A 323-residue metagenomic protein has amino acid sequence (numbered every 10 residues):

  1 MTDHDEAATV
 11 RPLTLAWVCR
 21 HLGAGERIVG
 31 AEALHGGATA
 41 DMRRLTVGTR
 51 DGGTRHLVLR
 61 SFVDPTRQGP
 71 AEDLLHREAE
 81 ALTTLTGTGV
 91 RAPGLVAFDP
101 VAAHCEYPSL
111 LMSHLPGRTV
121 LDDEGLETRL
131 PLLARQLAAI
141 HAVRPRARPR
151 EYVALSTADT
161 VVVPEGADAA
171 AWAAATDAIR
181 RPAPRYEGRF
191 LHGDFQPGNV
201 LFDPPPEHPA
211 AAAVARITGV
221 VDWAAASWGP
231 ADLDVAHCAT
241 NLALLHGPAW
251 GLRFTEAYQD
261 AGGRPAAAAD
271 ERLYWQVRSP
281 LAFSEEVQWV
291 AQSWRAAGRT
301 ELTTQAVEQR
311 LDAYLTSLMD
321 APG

Functional and structural regions predicted by a protein language model:
T9-G25, A139-G193, P197-A215, A267 (+1 more regions): An alpha-helical support segment within catalytic cores of ATP-dependent transferases
G25-E32: Conserved N-terminal boundary motif of the eukaryotic protein kinase catalytic domain
E32-Y152: ATP-binding pocket architecture of kinase catalytic cores
H35, T39-V47, V58-L59, L95 (+1 more regions): Active-site acidic catalytic loop and adjacent metal/ATP-binding pocket of ATP-dependent phosphoryl transfer enzymes
R77, L132, Q136, A171 (+2 more regions): Charged catalytic carboxylate motif
R148, Q288-Q309: Hydrophobic/aromatic-rich alpha-helical bundle segments in the mid-to-C-terminal region
L233-R264, R278-A296: Active-site activation/catalytic loop segments of kinase-like enzymes and analogous catalytic loops in related
